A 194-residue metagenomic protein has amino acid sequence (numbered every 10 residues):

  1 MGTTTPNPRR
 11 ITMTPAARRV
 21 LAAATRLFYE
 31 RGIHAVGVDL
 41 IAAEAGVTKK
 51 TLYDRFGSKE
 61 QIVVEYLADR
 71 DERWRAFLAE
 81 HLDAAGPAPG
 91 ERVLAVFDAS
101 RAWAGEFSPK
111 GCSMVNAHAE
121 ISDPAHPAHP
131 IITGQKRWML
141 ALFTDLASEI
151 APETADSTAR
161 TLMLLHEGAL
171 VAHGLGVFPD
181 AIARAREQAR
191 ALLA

Functional and structural regions predicted by a protein language model:
M1-R31, A35-E44, Q61: Basic, helix-initiating cap at the start of DNA-binding domains
A45-F56: Short hydrophobic/aromatic patch on the recognition helix
K59, R70, W74, A85 (+5 more regions): Hydrophobic/aromatic residues within well-ordered alpha-helical segments
E60-I62, A117: A secondary-structure capping/hinge motif
V63-R70, F77: Alpha-helical DNA-contacting segments of helix-turn-helix folds
E65, A79-E106, A159-L162: Hydrophobic alpha-helical connector segments
R92, E106-P127: Amphipathic alpha-helical segments used for helix-helix packing
P127-G134, W138, E149-L193: Hydrophobic/aromatic-rich alpha-helical bundle segments in the mid-to-C-terminal region
